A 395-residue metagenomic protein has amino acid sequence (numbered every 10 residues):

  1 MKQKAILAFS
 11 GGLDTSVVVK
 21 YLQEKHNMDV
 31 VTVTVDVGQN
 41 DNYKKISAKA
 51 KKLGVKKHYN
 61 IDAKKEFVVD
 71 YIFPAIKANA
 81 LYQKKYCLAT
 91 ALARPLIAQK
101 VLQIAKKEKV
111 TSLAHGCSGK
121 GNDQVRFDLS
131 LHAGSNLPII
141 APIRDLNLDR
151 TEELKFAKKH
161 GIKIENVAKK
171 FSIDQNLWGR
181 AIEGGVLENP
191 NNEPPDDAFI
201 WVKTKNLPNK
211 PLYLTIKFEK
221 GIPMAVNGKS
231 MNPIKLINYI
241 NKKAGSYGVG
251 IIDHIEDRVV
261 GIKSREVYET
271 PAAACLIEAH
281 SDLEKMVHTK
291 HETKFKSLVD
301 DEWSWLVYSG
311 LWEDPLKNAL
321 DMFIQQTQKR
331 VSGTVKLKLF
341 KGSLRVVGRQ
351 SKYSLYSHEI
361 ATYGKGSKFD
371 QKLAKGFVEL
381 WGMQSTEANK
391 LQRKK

Functional and structural regions predicted by a protein language model:
K2-K395: Nucleotide-activated chemistry modules centered on ATP-dependent adenylation/adenylyltransferase
